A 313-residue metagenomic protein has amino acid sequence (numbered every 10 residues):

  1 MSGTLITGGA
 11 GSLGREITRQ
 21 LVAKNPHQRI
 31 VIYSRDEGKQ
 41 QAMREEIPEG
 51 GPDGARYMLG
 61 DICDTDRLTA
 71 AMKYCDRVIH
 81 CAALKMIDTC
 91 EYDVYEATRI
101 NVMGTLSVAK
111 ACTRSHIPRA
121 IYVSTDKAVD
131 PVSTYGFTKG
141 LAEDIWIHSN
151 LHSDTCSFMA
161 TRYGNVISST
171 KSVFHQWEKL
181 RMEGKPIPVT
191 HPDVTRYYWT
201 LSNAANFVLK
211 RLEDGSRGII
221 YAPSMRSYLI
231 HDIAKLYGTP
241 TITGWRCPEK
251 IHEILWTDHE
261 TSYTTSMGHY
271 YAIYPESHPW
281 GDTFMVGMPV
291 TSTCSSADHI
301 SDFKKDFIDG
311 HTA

Functional and structural regions predicted by a protein language model:
T4-K24: N-terminal Rossmann NAD(P)H-binding glycine-rich loop of SDR-like oxidoreductase domains
N25-K39: Conserved glycine-rich Rossmann-like NAD(P)H-binding loop of the short-chain dehydrogenase/reductase
D36, D126, R226: Residues in the short beta-alpha loop(s) of Rossmann-like NAD(P)-binding domains
E46-G51, A55-R99: NAD(P)H-binding glycine-rich loop region in Rossmannoid oxidoreductase-like domains and their noncatalytic homologs
Y57, Y122, A160-R162: Conserved beta-strand scaffold in the Rossmann-like NAD(H)/NADP(H)-binding core of dehydrogenases/reductases
H80, L84-E143, F158: Conserved Rossmann-fold NAD(P)-dependent oxidoreductase catalytic core, especially the SDR/UDP-sugar
E143-A313: Strand-loop microenvironment adjacent to phosphate/nucleotide-handling motifs in alpha/beta enzyme folds
